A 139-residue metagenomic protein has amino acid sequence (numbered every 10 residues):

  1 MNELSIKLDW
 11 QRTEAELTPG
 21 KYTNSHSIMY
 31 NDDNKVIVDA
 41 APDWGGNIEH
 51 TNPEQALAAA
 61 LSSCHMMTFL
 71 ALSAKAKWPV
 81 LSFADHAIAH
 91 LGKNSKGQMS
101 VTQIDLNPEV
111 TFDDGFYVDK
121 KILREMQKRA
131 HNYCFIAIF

Functional and structural regions predicted by a protein language model:
M1-A59, L70-F139: Extended beta-strand/beta-hairpin segments
